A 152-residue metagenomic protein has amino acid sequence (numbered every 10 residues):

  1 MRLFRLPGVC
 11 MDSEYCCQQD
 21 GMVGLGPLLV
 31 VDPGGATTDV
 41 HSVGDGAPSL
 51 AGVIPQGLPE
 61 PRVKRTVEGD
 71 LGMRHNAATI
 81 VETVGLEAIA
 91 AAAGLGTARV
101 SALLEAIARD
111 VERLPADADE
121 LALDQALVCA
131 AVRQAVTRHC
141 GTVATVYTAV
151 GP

Functional and structural regions predicted by a protein language model:
R2-V30, T38-P152: Helical "lid/coupling" subdomains associated with nucleotide-phosphate turnover
